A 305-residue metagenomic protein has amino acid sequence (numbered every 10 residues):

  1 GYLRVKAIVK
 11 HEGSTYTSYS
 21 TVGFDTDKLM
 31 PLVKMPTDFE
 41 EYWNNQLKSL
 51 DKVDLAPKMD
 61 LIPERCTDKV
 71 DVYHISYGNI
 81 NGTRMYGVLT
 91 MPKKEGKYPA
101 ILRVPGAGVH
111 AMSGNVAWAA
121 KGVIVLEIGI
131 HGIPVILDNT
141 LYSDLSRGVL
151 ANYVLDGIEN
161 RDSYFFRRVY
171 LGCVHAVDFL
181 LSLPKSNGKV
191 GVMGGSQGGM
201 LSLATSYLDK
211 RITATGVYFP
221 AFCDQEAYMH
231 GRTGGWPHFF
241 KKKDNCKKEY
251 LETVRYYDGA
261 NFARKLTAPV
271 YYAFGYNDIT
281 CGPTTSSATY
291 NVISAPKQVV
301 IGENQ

Functional and structural regions predicted by a protein language model:
G1-M30: Beta-strand-enriched, solvent-exposed domains that form extended recognition/catalytic surfaces
T37, K48-G96: N-terminal cap/lid segment of alpha/beta-hydrolase-fold proteins
H110-L171, A227-G235: Cap/lid segment of the alpha/beta-hydrolase catalytic domain
P184-S196: Alpha/beta-hydrolase fold nucleophile elbow
G199-K247, I301: Hydrolase active-site cap/lid region
K265-F274, D278: Short beta-strand/loop motif that positions the catalytic acidic residue of the alpha/beta-hydrolase fold
A268, G282-N291: Short alpha-helix in the alpha/beta-hydrolase fold that links the catalytic acid
Y290-Q305: Catalytic histidine neighborhood in serine/cysteine hydrolases with alpha/beta-hydrolase-type architecture
